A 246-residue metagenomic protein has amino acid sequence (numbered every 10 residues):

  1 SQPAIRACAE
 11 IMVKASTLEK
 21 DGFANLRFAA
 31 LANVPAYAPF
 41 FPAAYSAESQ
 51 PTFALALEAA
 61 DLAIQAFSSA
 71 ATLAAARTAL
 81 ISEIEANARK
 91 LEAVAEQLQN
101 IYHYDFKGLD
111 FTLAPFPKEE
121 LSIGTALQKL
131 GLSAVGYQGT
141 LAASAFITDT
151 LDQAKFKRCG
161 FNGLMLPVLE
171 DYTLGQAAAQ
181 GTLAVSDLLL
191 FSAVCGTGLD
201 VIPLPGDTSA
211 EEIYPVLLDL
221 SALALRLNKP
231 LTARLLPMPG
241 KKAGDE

Functional and structural regions predicted by a protein language model:
S1-E246: Anaerobic metallocofactor- and corrinoid-dependent redox/one-carbon enzyme cores, especially those from methanogenesis
